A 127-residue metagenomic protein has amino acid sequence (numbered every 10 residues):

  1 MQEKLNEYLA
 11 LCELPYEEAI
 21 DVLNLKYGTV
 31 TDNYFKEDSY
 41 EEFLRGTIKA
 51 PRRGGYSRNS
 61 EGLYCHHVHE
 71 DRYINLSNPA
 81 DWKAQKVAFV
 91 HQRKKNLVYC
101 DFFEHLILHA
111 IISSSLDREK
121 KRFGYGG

Functional and structural regions predicted by a protein language model:
M1-G55, H91: Short, charged surface segments at domain edges that flank catalytic/cofactor-binding sites
I20, I48, I74, I107 (+1 more regions): Weak global preference for isoleucine
N33, E37, N75-N78, A110 (+2 more regions): Generic marker of "main functional regions" within proteins
R52-Y99: Histidine-centered nuclease catalytic patch
L97-F123: Short Cys/His-centered divalent metal-binding micro-motifs
